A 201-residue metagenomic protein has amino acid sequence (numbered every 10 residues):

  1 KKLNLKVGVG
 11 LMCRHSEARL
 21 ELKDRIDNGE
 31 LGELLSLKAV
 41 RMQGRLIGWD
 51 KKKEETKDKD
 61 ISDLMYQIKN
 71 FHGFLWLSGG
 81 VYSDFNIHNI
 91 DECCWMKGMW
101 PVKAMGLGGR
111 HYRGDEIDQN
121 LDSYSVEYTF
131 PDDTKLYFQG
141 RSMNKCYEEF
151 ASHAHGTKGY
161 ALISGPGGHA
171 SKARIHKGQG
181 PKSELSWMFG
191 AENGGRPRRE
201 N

Functional and structural regions predicted by a protein language model:
L3-D118, N144-C146, A151-H153, Y160 (+2 more regions): Predominantly a Rossmann-like dinucleotide-binding segment in NAD(P)-dependent oxidoreductases
K103-N201: Glycine-enriched catalytic-core subsegment of oxygenase/oxidase enzymes
